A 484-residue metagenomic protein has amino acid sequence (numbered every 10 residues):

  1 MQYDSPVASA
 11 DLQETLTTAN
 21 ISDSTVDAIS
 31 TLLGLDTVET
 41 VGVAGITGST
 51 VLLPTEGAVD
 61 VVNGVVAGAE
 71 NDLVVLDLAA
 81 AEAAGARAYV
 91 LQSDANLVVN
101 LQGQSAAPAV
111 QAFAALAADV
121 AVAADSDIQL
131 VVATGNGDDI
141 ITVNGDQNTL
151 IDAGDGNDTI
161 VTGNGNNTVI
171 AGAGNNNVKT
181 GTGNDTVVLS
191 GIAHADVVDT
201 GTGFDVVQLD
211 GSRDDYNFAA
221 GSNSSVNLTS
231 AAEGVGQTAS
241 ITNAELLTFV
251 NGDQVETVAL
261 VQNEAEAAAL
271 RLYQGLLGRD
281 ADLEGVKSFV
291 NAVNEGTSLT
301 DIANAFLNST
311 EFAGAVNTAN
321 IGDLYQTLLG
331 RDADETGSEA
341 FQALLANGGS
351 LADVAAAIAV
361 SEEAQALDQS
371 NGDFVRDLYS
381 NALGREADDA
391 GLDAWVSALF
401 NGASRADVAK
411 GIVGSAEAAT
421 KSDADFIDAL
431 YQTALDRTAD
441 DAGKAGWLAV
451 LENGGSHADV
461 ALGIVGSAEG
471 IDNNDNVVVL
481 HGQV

Functional and structural regions predicted by a protein language model:
M1-Q13: Short, intrinsically disordered N-terminal pre-domain segments
Q2-D4, D23, D36, T40-V65 (+1 more regions): Substrate/cofactor-recognition hotspot
L12-A28: Short, low-complexity, intrinsically disordered N-terminal segments
V26-Q102, A107-D119, V131, I141-V143 (+5 more regions): Extracellular beta-strand repeat scaffolds in secreted/surface proteins
A79-R87, Q102-P108, A124-L130, N144-L150 (+9 more regions): Short "repeat-start/strand-capping" segments in structured domains, especially the N-termini of parallel beta-helix
S93-A109, V197-G234, N251-L260, T310-T318 (+3 more regions): GD-rich hexapeptide-repeat beta-solenoids
D138, T142, Q147-I241, N294-E295 (+1 more regions): Acidic, glycine-rich calcium-binding repeat modules characteristic of RTX/beta-roll and related beta-solenoid repeat
